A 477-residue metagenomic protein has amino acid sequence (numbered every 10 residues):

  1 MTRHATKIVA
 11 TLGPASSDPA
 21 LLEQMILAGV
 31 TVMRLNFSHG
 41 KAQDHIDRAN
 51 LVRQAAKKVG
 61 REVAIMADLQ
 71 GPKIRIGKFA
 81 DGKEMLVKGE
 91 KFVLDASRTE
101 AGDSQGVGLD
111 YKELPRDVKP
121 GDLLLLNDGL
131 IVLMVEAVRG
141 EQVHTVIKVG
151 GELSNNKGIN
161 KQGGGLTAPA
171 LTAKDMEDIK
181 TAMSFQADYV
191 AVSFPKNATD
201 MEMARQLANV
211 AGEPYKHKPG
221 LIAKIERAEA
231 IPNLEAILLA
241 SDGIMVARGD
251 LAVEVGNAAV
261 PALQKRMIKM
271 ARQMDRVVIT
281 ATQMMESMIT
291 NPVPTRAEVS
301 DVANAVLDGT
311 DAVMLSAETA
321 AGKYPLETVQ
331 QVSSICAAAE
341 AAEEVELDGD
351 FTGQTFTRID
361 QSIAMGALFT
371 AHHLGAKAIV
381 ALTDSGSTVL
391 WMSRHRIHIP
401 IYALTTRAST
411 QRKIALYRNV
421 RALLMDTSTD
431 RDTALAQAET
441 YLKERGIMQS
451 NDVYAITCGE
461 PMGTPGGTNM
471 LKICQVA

Functional and structural regions predicted by a protein language model:
M1-A477: Non-catalytic helical/linker scaffolds that mediate oligomerization, partner binding, and domain coupling around large
